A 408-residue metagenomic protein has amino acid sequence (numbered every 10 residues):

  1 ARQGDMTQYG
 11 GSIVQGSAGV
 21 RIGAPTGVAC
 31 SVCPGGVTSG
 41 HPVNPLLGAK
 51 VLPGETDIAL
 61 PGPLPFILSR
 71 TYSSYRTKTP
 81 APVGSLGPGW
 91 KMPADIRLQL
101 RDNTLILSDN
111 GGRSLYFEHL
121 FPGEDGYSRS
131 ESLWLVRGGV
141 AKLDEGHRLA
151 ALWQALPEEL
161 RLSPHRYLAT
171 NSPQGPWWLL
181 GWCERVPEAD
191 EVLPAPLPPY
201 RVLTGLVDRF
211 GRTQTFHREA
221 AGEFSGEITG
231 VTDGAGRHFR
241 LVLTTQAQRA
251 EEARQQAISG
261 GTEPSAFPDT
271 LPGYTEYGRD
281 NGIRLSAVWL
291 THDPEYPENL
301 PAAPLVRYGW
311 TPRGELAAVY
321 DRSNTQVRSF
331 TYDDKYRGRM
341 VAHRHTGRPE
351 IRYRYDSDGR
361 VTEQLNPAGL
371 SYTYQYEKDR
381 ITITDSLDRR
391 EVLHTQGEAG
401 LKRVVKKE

Functional and structural regions predicted by a protein language model:
A1-A81, Q154-E159: Intrinsically disordered, low-complexity segments enriched in small residues
S17, P42, E55, P61 (+4 more regions): Residue-level recognition of conserved structural "scaffold" positions that shape functional pockets and channels
K50-E55, K91-P93, Q99-N103: Short alpha-helical segments and helix-capping/turn motifs at coil-helix boundaries
L60-G62, Q99-R101, S163: Solvent-exposed loop and beta-edge segments used for protein-protein assembly and interaction
R70-T71, K91-D95, Y127: N-terminal targeting and processing segments
S74, P82-G84, R101, I106-L107: Extracellular/virion structural assembly segments
T77-K91: Short, polar loop/linker segments at the starts of domains and inter-domain junctions
P88, N103-E408: Extended charged/polar low-complexity repeat regions
